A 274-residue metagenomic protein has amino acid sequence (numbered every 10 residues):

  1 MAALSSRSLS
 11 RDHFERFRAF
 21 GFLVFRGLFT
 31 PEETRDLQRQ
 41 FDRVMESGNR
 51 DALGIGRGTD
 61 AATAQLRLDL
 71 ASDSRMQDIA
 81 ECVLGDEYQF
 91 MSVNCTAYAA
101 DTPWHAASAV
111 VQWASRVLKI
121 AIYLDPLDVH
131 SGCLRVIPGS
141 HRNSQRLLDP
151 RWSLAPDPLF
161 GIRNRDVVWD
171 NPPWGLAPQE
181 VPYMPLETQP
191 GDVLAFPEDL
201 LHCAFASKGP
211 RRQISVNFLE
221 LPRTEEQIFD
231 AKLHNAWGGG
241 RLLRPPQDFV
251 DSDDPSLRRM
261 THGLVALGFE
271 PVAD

Functional and structural regions predicted by a protein language model:
M1-F20, F25-A114: Non-heme Fe(II)-dependent double-stranded beta-helix
S6, F22-V24, K119-Y123, Y183-P185 (+2 more regions): Conserved hydrophobic/aromatic beta-strand scaffold that supports enzyme active sites
S47, V193, D199-D274: Non-heme Fe(II)/2-oxoglutarate
Y98, I137-S144, F218-R223: Short edge-strand/loop segments of extracellular domains
T102-A107, H130-V136, Q145-D149, A206-S207 (+1 more regions): A short secondary-structure junction signal
A107-V117, V181-P182, T188, G209-P210: A short beta-loop-beta micro-motif enriched in histidine and acidic residues
Q112-V129, E187-T188, A195, N217-L221: Short, conserved beta-strand element in jelly-roll/cupin
S131-L201: Double-stranded beta-helix
